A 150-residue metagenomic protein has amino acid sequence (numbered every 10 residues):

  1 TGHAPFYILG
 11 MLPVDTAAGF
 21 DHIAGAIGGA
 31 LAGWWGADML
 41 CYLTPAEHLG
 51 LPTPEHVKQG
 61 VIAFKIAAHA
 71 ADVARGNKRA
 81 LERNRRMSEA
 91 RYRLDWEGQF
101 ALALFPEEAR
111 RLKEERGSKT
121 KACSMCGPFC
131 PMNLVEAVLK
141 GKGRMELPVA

Functional and structural regions predicted by a protein language model:
T1-R85: Catalytic alpha/beta core domains of metabolic enzymes, predominantly
P52, G143-R144: Residue-level signature of transmembrane alpha-helix interfaces in integral membrane proteins
R79-G143: A mid-to-C-terminal "edge-of-domain" accessory segment
